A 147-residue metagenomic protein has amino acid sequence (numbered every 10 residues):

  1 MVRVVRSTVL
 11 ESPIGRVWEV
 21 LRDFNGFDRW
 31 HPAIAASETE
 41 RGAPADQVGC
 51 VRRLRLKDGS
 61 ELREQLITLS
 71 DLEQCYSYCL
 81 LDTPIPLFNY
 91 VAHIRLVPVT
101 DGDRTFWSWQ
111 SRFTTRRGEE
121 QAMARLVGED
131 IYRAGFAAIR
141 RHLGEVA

Functional and structural regions predicted by a protein language model:
M1-R41: Hydrophobic ligand-binding cavity/cleft-lining segments
R6-T8, L62-T68, V91-P98, S111: Hydrophobic/aromatic beta-strand elements that line small-molecule binding cavities or substrate pockets in beta-rich
L10, K57, T100-G102: A generic beta-sheet turn/junction motif
I14, G59, E129-Y132: A structural signal for well-ordered alpha-helical scaffolds and beta->alpha junctions
I14-G15, T68-E73, L96-F106: A short, structured loop/turn motif at beta-sheet edges
D28-R29, E38-I85, A134, A138-A147: Glycine-rich portal/gate segments that line the openings of hydrophobic small-molecule binding cavities
L81-A134: Beta-strand/loop substructures that line and gate deep hydrophobic ligand-binding cavities in soluble
